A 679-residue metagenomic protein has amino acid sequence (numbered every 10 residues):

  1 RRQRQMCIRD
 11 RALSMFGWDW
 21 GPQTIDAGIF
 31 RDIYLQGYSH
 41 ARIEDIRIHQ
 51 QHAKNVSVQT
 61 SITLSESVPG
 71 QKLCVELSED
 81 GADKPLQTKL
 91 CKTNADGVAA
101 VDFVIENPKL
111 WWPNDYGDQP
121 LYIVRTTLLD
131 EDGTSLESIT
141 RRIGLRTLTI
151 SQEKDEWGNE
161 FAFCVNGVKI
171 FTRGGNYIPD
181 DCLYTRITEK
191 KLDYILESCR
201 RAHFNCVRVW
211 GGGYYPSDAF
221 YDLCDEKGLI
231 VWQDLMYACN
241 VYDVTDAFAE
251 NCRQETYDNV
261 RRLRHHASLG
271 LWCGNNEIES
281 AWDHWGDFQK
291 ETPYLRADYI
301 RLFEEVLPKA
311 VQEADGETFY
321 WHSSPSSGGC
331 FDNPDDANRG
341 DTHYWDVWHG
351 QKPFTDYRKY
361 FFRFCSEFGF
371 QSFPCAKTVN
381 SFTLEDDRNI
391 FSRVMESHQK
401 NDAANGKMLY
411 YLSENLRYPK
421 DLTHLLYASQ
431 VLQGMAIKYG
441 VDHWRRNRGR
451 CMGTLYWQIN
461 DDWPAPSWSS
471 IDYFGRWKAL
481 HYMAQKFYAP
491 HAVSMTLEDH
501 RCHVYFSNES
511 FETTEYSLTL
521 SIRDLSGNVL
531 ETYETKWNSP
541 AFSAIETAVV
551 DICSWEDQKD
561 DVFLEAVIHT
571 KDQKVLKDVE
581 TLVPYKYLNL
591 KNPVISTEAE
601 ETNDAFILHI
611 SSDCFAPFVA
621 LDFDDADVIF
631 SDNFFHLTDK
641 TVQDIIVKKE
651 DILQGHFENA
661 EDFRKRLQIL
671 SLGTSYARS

Functional and structural regions predicted by a protein language model:
R1-Q5, R9-C206, R446-N447, C451 (+2 more regions): Secreted/periplasmic carbohydrate-active enzymes, especially glycoside hydrolases
Q5, A12, G144, G175-P179 (+6 more regions): Short, solvent-exposed turn/loop segments enriched in Gly/Ser/Thr/Pro and often Arg
G21-G28, W272, K309-Q312, H322-T514: Substrate-binding clefts and catalytic carboxylate motifs of secreted carbohydrate-active enzymes
Q36, H40, E44-R47, E137-N240 (+2 more regions): Active-site-adjacent substrate/metal-binding segments within catalytic domains of carbohydrate-active enzymes
S151, P179-C182, Y214-S217, C239-V241 (+9 more regions): Flexible loop/turn segments at secondary-structure boundaries
D225-E226, I230, V244-Y257, D287-P293 (+2 more regions): Aromatic- and acidic-residue-enriched segments that line the glycan-binding/catalytic groove of carbohydrate-active
N240-T245, A484: Short, charged, surface-exposed secondary-structure boundary motifs
D243-G329: Active-site neighborhood of glycoside hydrolase catalytic domains
